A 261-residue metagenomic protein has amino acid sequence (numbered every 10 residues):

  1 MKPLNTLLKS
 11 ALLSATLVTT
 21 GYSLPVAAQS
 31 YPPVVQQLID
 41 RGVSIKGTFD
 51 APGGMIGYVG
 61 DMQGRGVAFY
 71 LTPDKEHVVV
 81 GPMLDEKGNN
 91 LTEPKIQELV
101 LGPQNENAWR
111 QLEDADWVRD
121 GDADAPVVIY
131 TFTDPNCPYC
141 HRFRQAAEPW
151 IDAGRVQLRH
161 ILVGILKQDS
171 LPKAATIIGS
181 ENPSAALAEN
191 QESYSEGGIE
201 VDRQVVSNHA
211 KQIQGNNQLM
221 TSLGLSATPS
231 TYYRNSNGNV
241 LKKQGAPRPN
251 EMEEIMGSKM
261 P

Functional and structural regions predicted by a protein language model:
K2, L17, Y22-S170, E189 (+3 more regions): Extracytoplasmic thiol/disulfide redox context detector
K2-L12: Bacterial N-terminal signal peptides that target proteins for export
K173-A188: Acidic, Ser/Thr-rich peripheral helices and adjacent loops at domain boundaries
N190-Y194: An alpha-helical appendage that flanks or caps ligand/catalytic pockets
S195-I199: Acidic-aromatic/histidine active-site loop/patch
S230-Y232: Catalytic His-Asp charge-relay segment
N239-K243: Structural signal for short hydrophobic segments within the conserved structured cores of catalytic domains across
